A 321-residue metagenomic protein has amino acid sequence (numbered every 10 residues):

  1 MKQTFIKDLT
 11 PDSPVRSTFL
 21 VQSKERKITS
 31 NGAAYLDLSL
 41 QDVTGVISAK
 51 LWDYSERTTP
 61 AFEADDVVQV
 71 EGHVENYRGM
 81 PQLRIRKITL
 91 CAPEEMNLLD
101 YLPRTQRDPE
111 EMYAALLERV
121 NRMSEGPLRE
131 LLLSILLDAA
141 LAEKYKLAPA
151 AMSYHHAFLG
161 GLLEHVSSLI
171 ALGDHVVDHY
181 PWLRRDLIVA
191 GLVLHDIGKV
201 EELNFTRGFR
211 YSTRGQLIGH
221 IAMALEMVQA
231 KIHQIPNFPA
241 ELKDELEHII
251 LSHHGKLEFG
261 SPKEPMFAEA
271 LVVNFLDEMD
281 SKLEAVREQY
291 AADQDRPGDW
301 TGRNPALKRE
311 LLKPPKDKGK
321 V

Functional and structural regions predicted by a protein language model:
M1-V15: OB-fold nucleic-acid-binding modules
F19, D65, L169, I250 (+1 more regions): Divalent metal-coordination and catalytic microenvironments
K24-A34, G45-S48, Y54-D100: OB-fold single-stranded nucleic acid-binding module
D37-D42: Short, acidic/hydrophobic/Gly-rich beta-strand patch recurrent on exposed beta strands that often constitutes part
Q82-L147: Extended, charge-rich, solvent-exposed interface segments
R129-L172, L194-G198: A short mid-domain helix/strand-loop element embedded in enzyme catalytic domains that forms or borders the active-site
S153-H155, E164, H175-D295: Divalent metal-dependent catalytic cores for phosphoryl transfer on phosphate-bearing substrates
N274, G298-V321: N-terminal intrinsically disordered, cationic/polar leader segments that include organellar targeting peptides
